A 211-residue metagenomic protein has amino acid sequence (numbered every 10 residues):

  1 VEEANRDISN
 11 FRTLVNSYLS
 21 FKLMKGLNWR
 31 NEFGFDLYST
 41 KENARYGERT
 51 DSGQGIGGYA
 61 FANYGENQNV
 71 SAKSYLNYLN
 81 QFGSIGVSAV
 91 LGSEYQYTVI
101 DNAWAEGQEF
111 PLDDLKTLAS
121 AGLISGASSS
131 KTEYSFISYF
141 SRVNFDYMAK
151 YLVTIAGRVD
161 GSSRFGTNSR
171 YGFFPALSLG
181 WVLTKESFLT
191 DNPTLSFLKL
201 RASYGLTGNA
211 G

Functional and structural regions predicted by a protein language model:
V1, N43-A60, I100-A127: Surface-exposed loop/turn segments flanking beta-strands in extracellular/periplasmic regions
V1, Y95, N102-W104, L198-G211: A surface-exposed, glycine/aromatic-enriched loop/edge motif typical of exported proteins
E2-D36, T40-A44, F61-Q81, I100-N102 (+2 more regions): Outer-membrane beta-barrel transmembrane strands
M24-G26, Q81-V87, K150, T184-L198: Short loop/turn motifs that connect adjacent beta-strands in outer-membrane beta-barrel proteins
N31-L37, A89-Y97, I155-V159, L179 (+1 more regions): Transmembrane beta-barrel strands of outer-membrane/channel proteins
S39-A44, I85, T98-W104, R164-N168 (+2 more regions): Outer-membrane beta-barrel proteins
I56-G57, R158-R164: Short helix/strand-bridging catalytic loops that position acidic/His residues to coordinate divalent metals and engage
F173-W181: Feature captures outer-membrane beta-barrel proteins of Gram-negative bacteria and organelles
